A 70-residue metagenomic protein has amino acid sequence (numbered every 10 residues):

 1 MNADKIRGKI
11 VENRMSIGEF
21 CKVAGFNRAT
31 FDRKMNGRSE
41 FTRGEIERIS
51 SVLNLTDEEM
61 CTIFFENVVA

Functional and structural regions predicted by a protein language model:
D4-R14, S51, E59-A70: Short, charged recognition helix plus adjacent turn of helix-turn-helix-like nucleic-acid-binding domains
R14-R33: Short alpha-helical DNA-recognition segment
N27, R38, N67: The DNA-recognition helices of helix-turn-helix-type DNA-binding domains
M35, E45, F64: DNA major-groove recognition helix of helix-turn-helix
R38-S50: Short, basic-rich loop-to-helix N-cap that marks the start of a DNA-contacting helix
